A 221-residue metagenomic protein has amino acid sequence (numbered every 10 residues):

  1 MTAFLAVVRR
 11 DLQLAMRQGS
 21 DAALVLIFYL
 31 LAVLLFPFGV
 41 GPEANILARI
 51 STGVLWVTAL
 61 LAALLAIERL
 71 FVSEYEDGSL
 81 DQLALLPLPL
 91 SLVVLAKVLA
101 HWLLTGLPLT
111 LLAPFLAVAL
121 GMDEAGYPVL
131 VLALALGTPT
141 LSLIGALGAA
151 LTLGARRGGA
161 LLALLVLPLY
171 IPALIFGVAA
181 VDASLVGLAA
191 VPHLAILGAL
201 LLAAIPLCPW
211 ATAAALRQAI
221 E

Functional and structural regions predicted by a protein language model:
M1-V25: Aromatic- and glycine-rich beta-strand/loop motifs that create alpha-glucan
G19-G41, V57-A59, L165, L169-F176 (+1 more regions): Hydrophobic alpha-helical transmembrane segments of multi-pass membrane transport/permease proteins
G39-I50, P114-A135, V181-A195, A219: Membrane-interfacial helix-loop-helix connectors in multipass membrane proteins
S51-I67, F71: Long, hydrophobic alpha-helical segments
L64-A84, V98: Transmembrane helix boundary and interhelical loop/hinge segments in multi-pass membrane proteins
L95-L120, T140, I144, G177-V178: Hydrophobic alpha-helical transmembrane segments that constitute the membrane-spanning cores of multi-pass membrane
P128, A133-L167, R217-E221: A structural motif at transmembrane helix-loop-helix junctions in multipass membrane proteins
I205-E221: Junction motif at the cytosolic side of a transmembrane helix
